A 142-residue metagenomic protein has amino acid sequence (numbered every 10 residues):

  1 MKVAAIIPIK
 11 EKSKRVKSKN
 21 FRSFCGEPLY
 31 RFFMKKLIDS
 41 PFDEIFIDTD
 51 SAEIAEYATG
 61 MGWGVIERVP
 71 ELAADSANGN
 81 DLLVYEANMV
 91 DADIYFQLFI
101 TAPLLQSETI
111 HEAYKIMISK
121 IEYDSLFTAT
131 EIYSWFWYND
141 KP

Functional and structural regions predicted by a protein language model:
K2-D48: N-terminal glycine-rich phosphate-binding loop and ensuing alpha1 helix
C25, V69, A129: Residues at the C-termini of beta-strands that transition into short coil/loop
I38, F46, A52-F96, L105-E112: Short phosphate-binding loop-to-helix
F42, A92, E122-Y123: Short, high-confidence coil segments that cap the C-terminus of an alpha-helix and link into the following beta-strand
D81-L82, P103-P142: Conserved core of the sugar-phosphate nucleotidyltransferase
L98-I100: Active-site acidic Asp-centered loop
